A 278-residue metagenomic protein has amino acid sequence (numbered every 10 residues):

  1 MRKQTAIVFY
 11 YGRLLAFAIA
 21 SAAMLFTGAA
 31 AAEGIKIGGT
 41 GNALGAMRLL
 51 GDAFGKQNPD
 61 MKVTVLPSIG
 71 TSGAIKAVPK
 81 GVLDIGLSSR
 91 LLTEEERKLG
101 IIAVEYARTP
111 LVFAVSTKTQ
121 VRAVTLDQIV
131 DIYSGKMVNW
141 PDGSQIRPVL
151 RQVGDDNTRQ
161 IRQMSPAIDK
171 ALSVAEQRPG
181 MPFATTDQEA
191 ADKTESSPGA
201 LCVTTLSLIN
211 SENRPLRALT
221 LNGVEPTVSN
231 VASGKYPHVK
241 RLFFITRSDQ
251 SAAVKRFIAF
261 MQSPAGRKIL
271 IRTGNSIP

Functional and structural regions predicted by a protein language model:
R2-A16: Bacterial N-terminal signal peptides that target proteins for export
F17-S21: Hydrophobic helical h-region of N-terminal Sec-dependent signal peptides in bacterial secretory/periplasmic proteins
A31-A107, V112-P278: Exported/periplasmic ABC-transporter solute-binding proteins
